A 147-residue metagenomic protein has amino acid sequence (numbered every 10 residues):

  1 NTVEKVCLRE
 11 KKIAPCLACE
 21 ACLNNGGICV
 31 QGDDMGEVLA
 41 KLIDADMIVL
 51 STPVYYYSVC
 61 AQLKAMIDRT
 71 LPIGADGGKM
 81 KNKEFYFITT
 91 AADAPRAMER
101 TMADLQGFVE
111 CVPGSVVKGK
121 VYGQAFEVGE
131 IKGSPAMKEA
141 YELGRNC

Functional and structural regions predicted by a protein language model:
N1-D76, V116-V117, G129-C147: N-terminal beta1-alpha1-beta2 submodule of the flavodoxin-like/Rossmannoid cofactor-binding fold
L8-K11, E84, V121-Q124: A short, structured active-site edge motif that brings together acidic residues
V54-Y57, A91-R96, A125-V128: Short histidine/acidic/glycine/proline-rich micro-motifs that form metal- and phosphate-coordinating active-site loops
A61-Q62, A75-K120: Short, glycine-/small-residue-rich phosphate/pyrophosphate-handling segment
